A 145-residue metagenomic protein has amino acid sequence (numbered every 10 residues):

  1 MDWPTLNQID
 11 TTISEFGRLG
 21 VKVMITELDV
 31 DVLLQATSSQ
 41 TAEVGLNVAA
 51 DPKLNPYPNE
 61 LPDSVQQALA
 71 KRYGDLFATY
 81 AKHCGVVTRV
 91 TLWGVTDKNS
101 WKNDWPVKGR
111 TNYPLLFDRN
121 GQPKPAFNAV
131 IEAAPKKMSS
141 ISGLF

Functional and structural regions predicted by a protein language model:
M1: His-enriched metal-coordination microenvironments in redox/metal-binding proteins
P4-M24, L28-V86, T91-F145: Aromatic-rich peripheral "rim/lid" segments of glycoside hydrolase catalytic domains that contact and position glycan
